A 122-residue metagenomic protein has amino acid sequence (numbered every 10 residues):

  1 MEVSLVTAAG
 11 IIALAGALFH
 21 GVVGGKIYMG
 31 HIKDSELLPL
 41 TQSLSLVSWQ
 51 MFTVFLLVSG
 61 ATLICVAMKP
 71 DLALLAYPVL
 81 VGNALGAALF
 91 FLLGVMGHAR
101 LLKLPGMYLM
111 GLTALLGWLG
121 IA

Functional and structural regions predicted by a protein language model:
M1-G10, T62-L75, G117-A122: Helix-coil boundary and interhelical linker segments in multi-pass alpha-helical membrane proteins
V3, L74-P78, H98-L109: Non-cytosolic membrane-interface motifs at loop->transmembrane helix junctions
A8-L18, G106-W118: Alpha-helical transmembrane segments of integral membrane proteins, especially early/N-terminal helices
I11, A15-I27, L40-M68, L80-L85: Core segments of alpha-helical transmembrane spans in multipass integral membrane proteins
V23-D34, L63-P70, L93-R100: Perimembrane helix-loop junctions in membrane proteins
K33-T41: Perimembrane loop-to-helix junctions flanking transmembrane segments
F52-V54, A76-F90, Y108-A114: Hydrophobic alpha-helical membrane segments
K69-P70, A88-L104, G117-A122: Membrane-helix boundary connector in multi-pass membrane proteins
